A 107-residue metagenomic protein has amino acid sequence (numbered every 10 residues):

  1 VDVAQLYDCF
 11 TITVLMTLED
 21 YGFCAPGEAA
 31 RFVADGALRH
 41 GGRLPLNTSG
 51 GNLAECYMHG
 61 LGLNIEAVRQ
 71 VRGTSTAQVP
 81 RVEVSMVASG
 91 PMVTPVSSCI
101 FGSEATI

Functional and structural regions predicted by a protein language model:
D2-I107: Claisen-condensing/thiolase-fold acyl-transfer catalytic domains that form or cleave C-C bonds in fatty acid
